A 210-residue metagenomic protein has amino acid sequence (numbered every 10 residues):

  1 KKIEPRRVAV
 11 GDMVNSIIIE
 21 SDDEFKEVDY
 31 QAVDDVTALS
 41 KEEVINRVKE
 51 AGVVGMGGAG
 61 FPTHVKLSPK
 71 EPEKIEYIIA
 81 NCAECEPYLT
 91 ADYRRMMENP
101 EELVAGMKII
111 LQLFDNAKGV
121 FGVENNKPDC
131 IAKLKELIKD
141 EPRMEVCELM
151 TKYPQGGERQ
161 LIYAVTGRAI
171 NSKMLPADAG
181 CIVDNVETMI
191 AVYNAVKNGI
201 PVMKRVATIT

Functional and structural regions predicted by a protein language model:
K2-M56, F61, P72, P128: Acidic low-complexity segments
I3-P5, D22-E24, A83, Y93 (+2 more regions): Short, ordered loop/turn segments at secondary-structure junctions
M13-N15, E43-V44, K49-A51, E73-E76 (+4 more regions): Short coil/turn connectors at secondary-structure junctions
E27, G55, I78-D92, T208: Gly-rich Lys/Arg/Thr-decorated short loops/hinges at beta-loop-alpha junctions or inter-strand turns that position
E27-L39, E50-G52, T90-E98, G119-E124 (+1 more regions): Flexible, glycine/proline-enriched loop segments at strand-loop-helix junctions that form or flank small-ligand binding
D29-A32, A59-G60, V65-P69, L89-Y93 (+2 more regions): Short acidic, glycine/serine/threonine-rich loops at helix termini
M97-L113: Histidine-anchored nucleotide/phosphate-binding helix
A117-T210: Hydrophobic alpha-helical positions that pack around
